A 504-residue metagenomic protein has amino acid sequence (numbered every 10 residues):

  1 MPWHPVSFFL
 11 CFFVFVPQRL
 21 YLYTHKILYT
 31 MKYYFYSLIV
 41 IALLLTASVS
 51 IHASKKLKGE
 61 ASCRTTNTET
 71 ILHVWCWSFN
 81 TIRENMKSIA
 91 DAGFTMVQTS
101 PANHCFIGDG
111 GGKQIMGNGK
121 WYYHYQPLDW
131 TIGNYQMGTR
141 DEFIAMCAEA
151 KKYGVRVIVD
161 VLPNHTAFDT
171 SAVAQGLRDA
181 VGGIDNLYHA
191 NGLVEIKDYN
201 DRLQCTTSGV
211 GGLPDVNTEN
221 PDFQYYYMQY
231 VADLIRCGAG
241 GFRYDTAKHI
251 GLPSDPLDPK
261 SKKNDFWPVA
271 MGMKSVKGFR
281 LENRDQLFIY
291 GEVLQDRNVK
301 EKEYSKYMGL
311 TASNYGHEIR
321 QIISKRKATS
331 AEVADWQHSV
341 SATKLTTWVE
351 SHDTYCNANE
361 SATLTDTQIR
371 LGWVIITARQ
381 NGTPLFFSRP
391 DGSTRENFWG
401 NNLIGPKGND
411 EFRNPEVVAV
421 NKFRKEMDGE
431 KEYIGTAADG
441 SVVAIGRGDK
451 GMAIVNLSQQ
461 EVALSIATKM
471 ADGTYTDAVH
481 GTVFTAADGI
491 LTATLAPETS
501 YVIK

Functional and structural regions predicted by a protein language model:
P5-T24: Hydrophobic alpha-helical signal peptides and transmembrane signal-/tail-anchor segments that drive secretory-pathway
K26, M31-F35: Positively charged n-region of N-terminal signal peptides that target proteins for export
L38-T46: Bacterial N-terminal signal peptides
S50-H52: Sec/Tat signal peptide C-region and signal peptidase I cleavage site
S54-T70, R83-A90, P101-Y125, I144-V159 (+2 more regions): Active-site-proximal helices and loops of the catalytic beta/alpha 8
T65-E69, C105-F143, G183-P214: Aromatic- and acidic-residue-enriched carbohydrate-binding clefts of CAZyme catalytic domains
L72-F79, L213-Q224: Active-site mouth loops of central-metabolism enzymes
